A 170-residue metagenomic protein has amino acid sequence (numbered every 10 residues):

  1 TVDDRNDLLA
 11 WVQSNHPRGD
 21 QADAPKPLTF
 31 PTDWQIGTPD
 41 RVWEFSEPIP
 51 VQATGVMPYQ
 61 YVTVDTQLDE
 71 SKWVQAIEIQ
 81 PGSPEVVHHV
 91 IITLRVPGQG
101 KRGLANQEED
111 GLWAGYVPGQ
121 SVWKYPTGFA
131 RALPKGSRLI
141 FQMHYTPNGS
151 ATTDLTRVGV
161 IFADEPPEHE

Functional and structural regions predicted by a protein language model:
T1-L68, A76, Q80, H89 (+2 more regions): Aromatic- and Gly/Pro-enriched helix-to-coil junctions and flexible linker segments
P27-D33, V74, H88-I92, N148-E170: Exposed low-complexity, polar/acidic, P/S/T/G-rich flexible segments that act as propeptides, protease-susceptible
E44, T63, I91-T93, A114-Y116 (+1 more regions): Residues in well-ordered beta-strands of folded domains
P50-V51, V64-D65, A114, T127-R131: Beta-strand-rich interaction surfaces with strong enrichment in secreted/lumenal proteins
L68-S71, E85: A short beta-turn/strand-edge loop motif at beta-sheet boundaries
P84, Q107, L133, T152-D154: A short, structural micro-pattern
E85-P126: A surface-exposed loop-and-adjacent beta-strand signature within N-terminal beta-sandwich domains that mediate ligand
S121-G136, N148-G149: Exposed beta-sheet edge/beta-hairpin loop segments within beta-rich domains
